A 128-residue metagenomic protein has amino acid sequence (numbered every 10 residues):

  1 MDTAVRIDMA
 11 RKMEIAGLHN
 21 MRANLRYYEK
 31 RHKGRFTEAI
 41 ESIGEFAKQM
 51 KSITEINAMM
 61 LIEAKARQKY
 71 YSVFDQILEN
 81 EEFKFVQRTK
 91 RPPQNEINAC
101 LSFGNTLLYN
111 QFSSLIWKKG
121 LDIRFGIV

Functional and structural regions predicted by a protein language model:
D2-V128: Active-site helix-to-loop segments that bind/position phosphate- or nucleotide-bearing substrates and donors across
